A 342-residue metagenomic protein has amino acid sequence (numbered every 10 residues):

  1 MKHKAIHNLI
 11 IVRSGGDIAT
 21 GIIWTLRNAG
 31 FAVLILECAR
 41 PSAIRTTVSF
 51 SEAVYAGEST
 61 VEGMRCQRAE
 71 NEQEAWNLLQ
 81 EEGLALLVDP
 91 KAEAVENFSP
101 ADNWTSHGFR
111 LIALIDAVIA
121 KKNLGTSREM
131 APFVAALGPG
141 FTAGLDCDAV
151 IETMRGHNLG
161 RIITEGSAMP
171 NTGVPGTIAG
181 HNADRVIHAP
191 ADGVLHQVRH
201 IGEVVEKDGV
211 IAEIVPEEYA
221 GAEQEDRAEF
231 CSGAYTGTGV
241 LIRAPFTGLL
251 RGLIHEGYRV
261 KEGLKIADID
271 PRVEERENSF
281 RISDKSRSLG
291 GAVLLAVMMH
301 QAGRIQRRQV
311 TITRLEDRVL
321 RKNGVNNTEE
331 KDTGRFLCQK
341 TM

Functional and structural regions predicted by a protein language model:
K2-N103, H107-N323, G334, C338-M342: Well-ordered secondary-structure scaffolds
E329-D332: Compositionally biased intrinsically disordered regions enriched in polar/charged residues
